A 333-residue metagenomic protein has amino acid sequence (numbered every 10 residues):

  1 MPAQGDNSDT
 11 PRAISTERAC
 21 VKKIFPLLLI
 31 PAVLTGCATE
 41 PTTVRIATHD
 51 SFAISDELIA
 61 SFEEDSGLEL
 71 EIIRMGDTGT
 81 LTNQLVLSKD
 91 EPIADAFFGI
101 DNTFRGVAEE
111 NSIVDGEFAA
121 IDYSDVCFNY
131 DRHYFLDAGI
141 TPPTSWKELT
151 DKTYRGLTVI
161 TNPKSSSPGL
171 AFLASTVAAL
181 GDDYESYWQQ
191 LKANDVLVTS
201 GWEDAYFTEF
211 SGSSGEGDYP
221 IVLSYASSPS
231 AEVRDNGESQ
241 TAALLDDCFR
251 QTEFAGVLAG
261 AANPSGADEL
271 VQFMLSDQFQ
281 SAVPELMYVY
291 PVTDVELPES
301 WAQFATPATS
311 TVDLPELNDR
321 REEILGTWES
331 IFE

Functional and structural regions predicted by a protein language model:
M1-V44: Short, low-complexity disordered leader/linker segments with a strong preference for bacterial N-terminal type II
C37-V107, S214: Early extracytoplasmic/lumenal segment of secretory-pathway proteins
P92-F97, N111-Y130, W146-E148, G156-P163: A structural signal for short loop-to-beta-strand junctions that line the ligand-binding cleft of periplasmic/secreted
N102-S112, A120-T141, G169-A179, T252-G256: Periplasmic solute-binding protein
D115-I121, K147, A226, V233-F249 (+1 more regions): Short beta-strand->loop
N129-Y134, Q251-G266, A282-L286: A bilobed periplasmic-binding-protein/Venus flytrap-type ligand-binding module shared by bacterial periplasmic
T153-K164, F273-L297: Periplasmic-binding protein-like
S175-D246: Ligand-binding pocket segment of bilobal, Venus flytrap-like solute-binding proteins
